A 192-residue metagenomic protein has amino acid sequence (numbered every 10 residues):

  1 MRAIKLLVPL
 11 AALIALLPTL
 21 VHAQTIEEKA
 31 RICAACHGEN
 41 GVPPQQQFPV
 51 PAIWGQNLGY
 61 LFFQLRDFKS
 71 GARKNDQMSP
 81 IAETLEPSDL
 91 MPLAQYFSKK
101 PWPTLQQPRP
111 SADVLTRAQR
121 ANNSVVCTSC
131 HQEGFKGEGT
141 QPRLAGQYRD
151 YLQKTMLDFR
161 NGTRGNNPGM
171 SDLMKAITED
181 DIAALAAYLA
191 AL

Functional and structural regions predicted by a protein language model:
M1-L6: Positively charged n-region of N-terminal signal peptides that target proteins for export
L10-A11, V21: Cleavable N-terminal signal peptides
L16-L20: N-terminal signal peptide c-region/cleavage motif recognized by signal peptidases
H22-P43, W54, R109-E133, Y148: Sequence/structural segment immediately N-terminal to covalent heme-attachment motifs in c-type and related
I26, G41-K69, S79-T84, Q119 (+3 more regions): Gly/Gly-Pro-rich "capping" loops immediately C-terminal to redox-active cysteine motifs in periplasmic/lumenal
E28-E39, G59, F63-R66, M91-Q95 (+4 more regions): C-type cytochrome heme c attachment motif
V42-Q46, K74, K99-V114, E133-R143 (+3 more regions): Inter-heme linker and motif-flanking segments adjacent to c-type heme-binding CXXCH motifs in c-type cytochromes
E83-Q106, D150, K175-L192: C-terminal capping alpha-helices of c-type cytochrome domains
